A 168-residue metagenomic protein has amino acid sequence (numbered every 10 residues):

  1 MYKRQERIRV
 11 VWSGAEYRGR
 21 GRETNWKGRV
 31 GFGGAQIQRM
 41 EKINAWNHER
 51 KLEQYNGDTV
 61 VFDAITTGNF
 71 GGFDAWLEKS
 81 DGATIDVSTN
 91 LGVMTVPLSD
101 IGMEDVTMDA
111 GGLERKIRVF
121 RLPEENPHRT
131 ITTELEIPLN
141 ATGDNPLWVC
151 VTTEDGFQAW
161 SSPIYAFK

Functional and structural regions predicted by a protein language model:
K3-K168: C-terminal functional module detector
